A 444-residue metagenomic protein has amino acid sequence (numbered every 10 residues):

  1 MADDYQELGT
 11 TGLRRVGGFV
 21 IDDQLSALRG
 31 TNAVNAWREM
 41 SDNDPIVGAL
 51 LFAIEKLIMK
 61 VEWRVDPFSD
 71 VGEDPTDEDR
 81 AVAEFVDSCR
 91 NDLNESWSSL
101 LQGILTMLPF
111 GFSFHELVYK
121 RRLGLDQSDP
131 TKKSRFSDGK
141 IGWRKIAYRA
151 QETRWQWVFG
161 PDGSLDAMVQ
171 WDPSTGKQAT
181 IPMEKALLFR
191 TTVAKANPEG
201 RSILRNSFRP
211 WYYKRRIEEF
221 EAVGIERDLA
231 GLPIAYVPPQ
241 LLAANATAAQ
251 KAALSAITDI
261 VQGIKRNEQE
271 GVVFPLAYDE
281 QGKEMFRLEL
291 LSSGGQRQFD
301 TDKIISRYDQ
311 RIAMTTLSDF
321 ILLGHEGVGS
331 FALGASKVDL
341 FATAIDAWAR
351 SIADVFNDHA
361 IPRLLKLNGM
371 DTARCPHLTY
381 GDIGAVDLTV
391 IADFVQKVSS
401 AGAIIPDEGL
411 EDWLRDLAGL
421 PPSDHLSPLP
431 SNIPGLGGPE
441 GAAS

Functional and structural regions predicted by a protein language model:
M1-E62: N-terminal-proximal low-complexity accessory segments that begin disordered and transition into the first
V16, L25-T31, P45, A49 (+7 more regions): Alpha-helix boundary/N-cap detector
N35-I203: Structured, mid-chain assembly/scaffold modules that mediate subunit interfaces within large macromolecular complexes
D74-F85, C89, S96, L100 (+6 more regions): Short amphipathic alpha-helical segments
A167-D172, Y278-S292, V328-L333, H377-G381: Conserved catalytic-core motifs characterized by acidic clusters
R190-Q310, T315-D319, L323-G327: Extended, charged amphipathic alpha-helical segments
F299-T301, I305-S444: C-terminal helix-loop subdomains that flank or include functional centers
